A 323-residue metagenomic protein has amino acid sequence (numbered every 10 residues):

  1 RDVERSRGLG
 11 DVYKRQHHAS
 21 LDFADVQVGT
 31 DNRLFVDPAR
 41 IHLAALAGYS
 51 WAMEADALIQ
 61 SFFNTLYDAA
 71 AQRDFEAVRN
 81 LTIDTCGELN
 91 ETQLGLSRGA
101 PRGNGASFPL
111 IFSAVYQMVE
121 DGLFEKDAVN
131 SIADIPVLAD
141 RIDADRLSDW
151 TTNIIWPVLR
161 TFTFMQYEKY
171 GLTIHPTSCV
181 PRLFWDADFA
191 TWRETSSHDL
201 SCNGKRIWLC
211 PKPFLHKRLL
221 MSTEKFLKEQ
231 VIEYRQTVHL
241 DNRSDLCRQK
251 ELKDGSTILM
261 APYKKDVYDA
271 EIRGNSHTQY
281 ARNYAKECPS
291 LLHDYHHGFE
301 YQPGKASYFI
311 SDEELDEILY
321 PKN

Functional and structural regions predicted by a protein language model:
R1-Y13: Single conserved hydrophobic/aromatic residue that forms the stacking wall/gate of nucleotide- or nucleobase-binding
D25-Q27, D31-P101: Long, solvent-exposed N-terminal ectodomains/accessory regions that are displayed to the extracellular/lumenal milieu
D31, S97, G105-I142, R146-K250: P-loop NTPase motor cores of the ASCE clade
L46-S61, R73, R102-P109, R146 (+4 more regions): Alpha-helix boundary/N-cap detector
T65-R73, D121, K169, D294 (+3 more regions): Surface-exposed polar/charged interaction patches
F184-N323: The feature marks a conserved, polyanion-engaging helical scaffold used by nucleic-acid processing enzymes and innate
